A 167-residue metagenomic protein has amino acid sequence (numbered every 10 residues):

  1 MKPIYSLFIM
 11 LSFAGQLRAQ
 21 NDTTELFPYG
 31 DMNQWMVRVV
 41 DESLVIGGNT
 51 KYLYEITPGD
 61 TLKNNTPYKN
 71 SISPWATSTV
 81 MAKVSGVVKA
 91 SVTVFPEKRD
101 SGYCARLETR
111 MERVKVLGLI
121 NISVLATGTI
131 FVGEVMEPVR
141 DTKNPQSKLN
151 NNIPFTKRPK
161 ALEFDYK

Functional and structural regions predicted by a protein language model:
M1-L26: Bacterial Sec-dependent N-terminal signal peptides
Q20-E163: Aromatic (Trp/Tyr/Phe) and Gly/Pro-enriched flexible surface segments
